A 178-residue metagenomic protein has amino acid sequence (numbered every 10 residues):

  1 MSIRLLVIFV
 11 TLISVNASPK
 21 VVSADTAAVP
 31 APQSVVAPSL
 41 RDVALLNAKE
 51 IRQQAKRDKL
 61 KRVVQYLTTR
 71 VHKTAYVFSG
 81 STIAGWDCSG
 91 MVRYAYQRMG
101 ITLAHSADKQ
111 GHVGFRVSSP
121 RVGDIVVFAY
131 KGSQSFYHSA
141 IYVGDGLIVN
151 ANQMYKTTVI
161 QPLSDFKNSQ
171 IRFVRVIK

Functional and structural regions predicted by a protein language model:
S2-P38, A48-E50, L60, V64 (+4 more regions): Aromatic- and glycine-rich peptidoglycan recognition patches
D42-L46: Short, basic/glycine-rich phosphate-binding loops at helix/coil junctions that contact nucleotide phosphates
T69-V122, Y130: Catalytic cysteine-centered active-site loop
G132-Q134: Short, charged beta-turn/beta-strand-edge "cap" motif at the junction between a beta-strand and an adjacent loop
